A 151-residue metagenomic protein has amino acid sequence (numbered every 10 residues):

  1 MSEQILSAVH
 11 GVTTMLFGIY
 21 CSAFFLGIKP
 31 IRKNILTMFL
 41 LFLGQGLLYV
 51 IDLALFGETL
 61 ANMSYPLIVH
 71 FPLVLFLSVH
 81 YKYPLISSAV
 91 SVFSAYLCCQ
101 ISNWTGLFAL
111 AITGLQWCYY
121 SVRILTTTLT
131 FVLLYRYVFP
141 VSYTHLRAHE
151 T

Functional and structural regions predicted by a protein language model:
M1-L6, L55-S64, W104-L125, L146: Alpha-helical transmembrane segments and their interfaces in multipass membrane proteins
S7-T59, Y65-L73, V92-L107: Hydrophobic alpha-helical transmembrane segments of multi-pass membrane proteins
I31-N34, P84-I86, Q116: Membrane-helix interface segments
L55, V79-H80: Helix-loop junctions at the membrane-solvent interface of multi-pass transporters, primarily the C-terminal
S87-R136: Membrane-proximal helix-loop-helix units in multi-pass membrane proteins
Y137-Y143: Membrane-interface capping segments at transmembrane-helix boundaries
T144-T151: Conserved small/polar residues in nucleotide/adenosyl-binding loops
